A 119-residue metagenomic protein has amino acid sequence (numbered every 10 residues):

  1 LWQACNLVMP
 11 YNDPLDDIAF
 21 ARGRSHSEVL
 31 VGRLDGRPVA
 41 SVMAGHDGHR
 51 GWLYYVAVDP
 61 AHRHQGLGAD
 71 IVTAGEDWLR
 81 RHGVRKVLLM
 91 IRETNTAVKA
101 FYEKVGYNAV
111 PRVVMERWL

Functional and structural regions predicted by a protein language model:
L1-Y55, D59, V72-A74, W78 (+2 more regions): Acetyl-CoA-dependent GNAT
N6-L7, R63-H64, K86-V87: A generic structural signal for short
A40, A97-F101: A short, acidic/glycine-rich surface segment
P60, L89-V98, E116-L119: Conserved beta-strand-loop-alpha-helix junction that forms the acyl-donor binding cleft
Q65, A69: Residues forming the Rossmann-fold NAD(P)(H) cofactor-binding site
D70-I71, A97: Charged catalytic carboxylate motif
G75-L79, V87, V98: Short hydrophobic clusters on alpha-helical segments that form packing/core surfaces in small helical domains
Y102, Y107: Conserved active-site tyrosine of GNAT-family acetyltransferases
